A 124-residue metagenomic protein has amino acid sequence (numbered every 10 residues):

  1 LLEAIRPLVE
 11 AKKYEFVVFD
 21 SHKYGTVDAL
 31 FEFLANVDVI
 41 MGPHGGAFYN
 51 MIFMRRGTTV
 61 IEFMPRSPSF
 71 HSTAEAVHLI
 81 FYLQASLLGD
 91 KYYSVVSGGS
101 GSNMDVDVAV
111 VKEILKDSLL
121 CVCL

Functional and structural regions predicted by a protein language model:
L1-L124: N-terminal targeting/anchoring "stem" of glycan-biosynthesis enzymes
